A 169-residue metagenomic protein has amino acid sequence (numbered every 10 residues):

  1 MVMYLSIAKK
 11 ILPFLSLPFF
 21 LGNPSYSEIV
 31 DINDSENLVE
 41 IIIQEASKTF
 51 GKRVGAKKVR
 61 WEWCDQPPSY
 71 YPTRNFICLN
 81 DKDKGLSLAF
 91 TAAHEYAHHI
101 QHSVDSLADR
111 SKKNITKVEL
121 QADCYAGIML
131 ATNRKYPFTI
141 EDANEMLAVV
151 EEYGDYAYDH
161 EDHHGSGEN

Functional and structural regions predicted by a protein language model:
V2-S27: Classical Sec-dependent N-terminal signal peptides that target proteins to the secretory pathway
E28-N75: Auxiliary, metal-adjacent structural segments of Zn-dependent hydrolase domains
I29-N37, L79-L86, A108-V118, A157-E161: Second-shell loop/turn segments in exported
R60-S87, Y96-D105: Active-site scaffold of zinc-dependent metalloenzymes
A92, Y96-I100, V118-Q121: Mature extracellular/secreted ectodomains of secretory-pathway proteins
Y96-K112, M129-R134: Catalytic Zn2+-binding segment of zinc metalloproteases
N114-F138: Post-HExxH zinc-binding segment in Zn-dependent metallohydrolases
T132-N169: Long, well-structured alpha-helical subdomains associated with metal-dependent extracellular/ecto-lumenal hydrolases
